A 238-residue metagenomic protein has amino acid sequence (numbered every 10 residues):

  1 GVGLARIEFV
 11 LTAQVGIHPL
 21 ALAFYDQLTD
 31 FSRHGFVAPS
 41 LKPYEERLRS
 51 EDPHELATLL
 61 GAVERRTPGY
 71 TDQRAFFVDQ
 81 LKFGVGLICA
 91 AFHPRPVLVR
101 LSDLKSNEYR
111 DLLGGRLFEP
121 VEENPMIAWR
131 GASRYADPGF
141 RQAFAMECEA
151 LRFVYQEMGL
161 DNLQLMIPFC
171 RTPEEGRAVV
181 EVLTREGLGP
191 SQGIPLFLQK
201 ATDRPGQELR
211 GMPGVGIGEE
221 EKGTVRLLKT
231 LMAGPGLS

Functional and structural regions predicted by a protein language model:
G1-S238: Conserved alpha/beta-domain cores
